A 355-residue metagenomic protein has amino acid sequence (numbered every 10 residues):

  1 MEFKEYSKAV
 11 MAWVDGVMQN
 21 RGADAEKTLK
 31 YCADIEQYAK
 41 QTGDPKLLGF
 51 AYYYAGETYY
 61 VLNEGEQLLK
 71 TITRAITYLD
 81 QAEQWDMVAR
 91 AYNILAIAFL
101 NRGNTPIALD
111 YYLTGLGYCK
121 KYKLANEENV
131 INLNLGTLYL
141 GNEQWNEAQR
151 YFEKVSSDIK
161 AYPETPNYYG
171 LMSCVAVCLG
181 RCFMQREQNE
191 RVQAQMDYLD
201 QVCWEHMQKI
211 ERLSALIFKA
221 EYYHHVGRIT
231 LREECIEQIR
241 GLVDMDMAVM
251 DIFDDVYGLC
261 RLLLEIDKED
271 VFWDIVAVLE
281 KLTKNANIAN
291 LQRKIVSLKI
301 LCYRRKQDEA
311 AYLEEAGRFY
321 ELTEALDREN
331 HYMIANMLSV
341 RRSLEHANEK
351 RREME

Functional and structural regions predicted by a protein language model:
K4-K8, K46, D86, N126 (+5 more regions): Residue signature of alpha-solenoid helical repeat architecture, marking inter-repeat boundaries and helix-start
K8-M11, F50, R90, N129-V130 (+7 more regions): Residue register of alpha-helical TPR repeats
A33-K40, R74-E83, T114-L124, E153-E164 (+4 more regions): Amphipathic alpha-helical segments of tetratricopeptide repeats
I288-E355: Hydrophobic positions within repeat-based interaction scaffolds
